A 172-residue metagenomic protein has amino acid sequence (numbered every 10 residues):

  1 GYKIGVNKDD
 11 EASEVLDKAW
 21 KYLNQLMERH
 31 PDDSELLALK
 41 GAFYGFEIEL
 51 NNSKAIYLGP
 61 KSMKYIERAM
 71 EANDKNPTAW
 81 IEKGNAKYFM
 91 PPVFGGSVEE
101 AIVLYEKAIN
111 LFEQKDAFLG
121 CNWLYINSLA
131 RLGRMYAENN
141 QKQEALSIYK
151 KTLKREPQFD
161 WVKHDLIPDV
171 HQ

Functional and structural regions predicted by a protein language model:
G1-K3, Y44, N51, K87 (+4 more regions): Residue at a conserved register position within TPR or TPR-like alpha-solenoid repeats
V15, D32-E35, L39, L58 (+5 more regions): Structural signature of alpha-solenoid helical repeat junctions
Y22-L36, E67-N76, I109-N122: Flexible helix-coil transition and linker loops at the boundaries of alpha-helical arrays
K61-E99, L104: A contiguous pocket-lining binding segment that forms or flanks enzyme active sites
